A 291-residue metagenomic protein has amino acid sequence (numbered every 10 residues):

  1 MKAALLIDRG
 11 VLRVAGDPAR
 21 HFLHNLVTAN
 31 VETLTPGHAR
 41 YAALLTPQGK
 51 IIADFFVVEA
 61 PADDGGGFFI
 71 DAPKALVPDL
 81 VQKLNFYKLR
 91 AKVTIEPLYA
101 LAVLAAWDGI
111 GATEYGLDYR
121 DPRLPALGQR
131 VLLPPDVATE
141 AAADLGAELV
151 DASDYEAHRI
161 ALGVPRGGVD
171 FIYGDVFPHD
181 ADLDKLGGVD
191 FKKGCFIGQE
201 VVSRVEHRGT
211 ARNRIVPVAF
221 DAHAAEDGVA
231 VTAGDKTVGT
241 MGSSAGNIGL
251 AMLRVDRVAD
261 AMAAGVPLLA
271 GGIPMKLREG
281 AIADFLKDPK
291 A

Functional and structural regions predicted by a protein language model:
M1-A53, P61-G65: Acidic, proline/glycine-enriched N-terminal capping motif
A3-A4, G10-V11, F56-P165, A233 (+1 more regions): Acidic, low-complexity central loop/insert segments
L5-L26, T94-D108, T210-F220: Short glycine-/aliphatic-rich beta-strand segments at the starts of folded cytosolic domains
H24, T28-E32, P78, Q82-R90 (+3 more regions): Short, intrinsically disordered, mixed-charge
A43-Q48, L104-Y115, A222-G234: Short amphipathic alpha-helix segments
D151-A152, H158-D184, D221: Short, conserved active-site entrance elements at the starts or edges of catalytic domains
A181-V189, S203-A291: Glycine-rich, small/acidic residue-mixed loop/short-helix segments
